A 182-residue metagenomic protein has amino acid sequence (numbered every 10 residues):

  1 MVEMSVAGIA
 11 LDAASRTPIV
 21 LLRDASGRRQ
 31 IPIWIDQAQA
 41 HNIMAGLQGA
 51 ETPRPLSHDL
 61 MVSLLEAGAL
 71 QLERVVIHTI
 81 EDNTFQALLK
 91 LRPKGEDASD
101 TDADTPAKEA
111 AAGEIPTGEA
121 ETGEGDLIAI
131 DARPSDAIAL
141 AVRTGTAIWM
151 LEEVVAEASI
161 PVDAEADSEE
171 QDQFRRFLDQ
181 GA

Functional and structural regions predicted by a protein language model:
M1-A182: Divalent-cation
